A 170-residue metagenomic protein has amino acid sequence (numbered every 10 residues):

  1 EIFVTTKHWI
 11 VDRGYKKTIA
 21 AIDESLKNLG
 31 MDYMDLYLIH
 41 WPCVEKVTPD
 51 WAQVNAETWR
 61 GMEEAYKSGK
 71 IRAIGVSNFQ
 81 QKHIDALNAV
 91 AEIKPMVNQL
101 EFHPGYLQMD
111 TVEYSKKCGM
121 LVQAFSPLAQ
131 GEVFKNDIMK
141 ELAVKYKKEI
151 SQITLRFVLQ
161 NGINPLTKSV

Functional and structural regions predicted by a protein language model:
E1, M31-M34, I71, P95: Local beta-strand N-terminus motif with an aromatic residue
E1-D12, D35-P42, Q99-F102: A short, structured active-site edge motif that brings together acidic residues
F3, I22-E24, A124, I150: Sparse, context-dependent recognition of short Cys/His-centered cofactor- or disulfide-binding micro-motifs
V4, I19-A20, N136-D137: A generic alpha-helix surface/boundary motif
T6-K17, E45-W51: Active-site mouth loops of central-metabolism enzymes
T18-I39, E64-S68, M120: CE4/NodB-like, metal-dependent polysaccharide N-deacetylase domain that modifies extracellular/periplasmic N-acetylated
W41-V170: Beta/alpha (TIM)-barrel catalytic core signal, keyed to glycine-rich beta->alpha loops juxtaposed to Asp/Glu that bind
